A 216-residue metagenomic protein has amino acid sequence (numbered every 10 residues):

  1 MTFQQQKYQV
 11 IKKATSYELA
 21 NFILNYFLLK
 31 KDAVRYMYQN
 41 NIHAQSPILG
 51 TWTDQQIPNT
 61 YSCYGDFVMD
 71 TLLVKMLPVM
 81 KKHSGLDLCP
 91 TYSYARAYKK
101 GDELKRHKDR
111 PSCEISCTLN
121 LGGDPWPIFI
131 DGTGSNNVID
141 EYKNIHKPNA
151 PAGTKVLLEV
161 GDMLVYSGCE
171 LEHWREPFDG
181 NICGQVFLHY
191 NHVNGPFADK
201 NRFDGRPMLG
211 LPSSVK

Functional and structural regions predicted by a protein language model:
M1-S84: Non-heme Fe(II)/2-oxoglutarate
G85-Y94: A short coil-to-beta-strand element that immediately follows conserved catalytic motifs
A97: Conserved active-site beta-strand element of glycosyltransferases/polysaccharide synthases
K100-E170, W174, I182-Q185, V193-N201 (+1 more regions): Catalytic core of non-heme Fe(II) oxygenases with the double-stranded beta-helix
R202-K216: Extended, aromatic/histidine-rich regions of cofactor-dependent oxidoreductases associated with respiratory
